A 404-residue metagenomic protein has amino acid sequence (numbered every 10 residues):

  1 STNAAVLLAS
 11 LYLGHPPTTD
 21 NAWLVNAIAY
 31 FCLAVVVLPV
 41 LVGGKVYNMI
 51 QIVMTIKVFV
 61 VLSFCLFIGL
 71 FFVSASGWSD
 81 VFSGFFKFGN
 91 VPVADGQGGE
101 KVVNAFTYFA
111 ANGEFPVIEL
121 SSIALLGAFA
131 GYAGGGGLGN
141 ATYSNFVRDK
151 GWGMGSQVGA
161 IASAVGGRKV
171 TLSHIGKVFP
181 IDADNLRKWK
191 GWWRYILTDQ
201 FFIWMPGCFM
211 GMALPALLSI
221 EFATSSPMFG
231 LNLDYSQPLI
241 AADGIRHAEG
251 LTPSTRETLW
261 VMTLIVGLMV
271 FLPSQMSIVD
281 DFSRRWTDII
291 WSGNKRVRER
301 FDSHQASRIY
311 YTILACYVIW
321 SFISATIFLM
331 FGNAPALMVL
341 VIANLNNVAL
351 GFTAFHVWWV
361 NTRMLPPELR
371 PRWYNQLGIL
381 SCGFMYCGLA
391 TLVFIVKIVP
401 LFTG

Functional and structural regions predicted by a protein language model:
S1-T18, A29-Y30, L272-I289, A334 (+1 more regions): Hydrophobic transmembrane alpha-helices that form the core helical bundles of multi-pass secondary transporters
H15, A34-K57, F67-S76, A325-M338 (+1 more regions): Membrane-water interface regions at transmembrane-helix termini and the short interhelical loops of multi-pass membrane
N21-C32, P238, A242, T255-L264 (+3 more regions): Loop-to-transmembrane helix boundary motifs in multi-pass membrane proteins
Y30-L41, F59-V73, A124-G137, M210-S219 (+4 more regions): Hydrophobic core segments of alpha-helical transmembrane domains in multi-pass membrane transport and ion-translocation
V53-I56, D280, R284, D288 (+2 more regions): C-terminal membrane-solvent junction of multi-pass transporters and transport-like membrane proteins
V61-F115, G136-S144, T353-L365, L389-L401: Hydrophobic alpha-helical segments and their helix-loop junctions in multi-pass secondary transporters
V147-R148, M154-G155, L172-I181, N185-R187 (+1 more regions): Extracellular/periplasmic helix-exit of transmembrane alpha-helices
L218-F271: TM-loop-TM module centered on a large, flexible mid-protein loop between adjacent transmembrane helices in multi-pass
